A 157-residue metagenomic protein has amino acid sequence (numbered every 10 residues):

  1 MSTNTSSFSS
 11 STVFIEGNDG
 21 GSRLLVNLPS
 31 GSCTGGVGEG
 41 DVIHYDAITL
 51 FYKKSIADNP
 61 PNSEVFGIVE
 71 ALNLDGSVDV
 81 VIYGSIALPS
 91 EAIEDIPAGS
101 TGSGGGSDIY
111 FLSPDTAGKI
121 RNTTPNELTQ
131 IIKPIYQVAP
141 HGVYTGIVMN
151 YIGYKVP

Functional and structural regions predicted by a protein language model:
S2-P157: Glycine-anchored, exposed beta-strand/edge motif detector
